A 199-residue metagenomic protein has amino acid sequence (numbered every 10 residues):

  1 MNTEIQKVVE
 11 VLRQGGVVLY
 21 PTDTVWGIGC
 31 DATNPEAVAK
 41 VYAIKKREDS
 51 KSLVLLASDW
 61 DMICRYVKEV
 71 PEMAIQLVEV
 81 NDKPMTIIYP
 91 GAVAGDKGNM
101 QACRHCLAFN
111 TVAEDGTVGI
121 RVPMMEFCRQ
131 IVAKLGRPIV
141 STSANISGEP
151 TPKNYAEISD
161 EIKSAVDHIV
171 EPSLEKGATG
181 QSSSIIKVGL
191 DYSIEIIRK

Functional and structural regions predicted by a protein language model:
M1-K199: Active-site-adjacent structural elements in enzyme catalytic cores
